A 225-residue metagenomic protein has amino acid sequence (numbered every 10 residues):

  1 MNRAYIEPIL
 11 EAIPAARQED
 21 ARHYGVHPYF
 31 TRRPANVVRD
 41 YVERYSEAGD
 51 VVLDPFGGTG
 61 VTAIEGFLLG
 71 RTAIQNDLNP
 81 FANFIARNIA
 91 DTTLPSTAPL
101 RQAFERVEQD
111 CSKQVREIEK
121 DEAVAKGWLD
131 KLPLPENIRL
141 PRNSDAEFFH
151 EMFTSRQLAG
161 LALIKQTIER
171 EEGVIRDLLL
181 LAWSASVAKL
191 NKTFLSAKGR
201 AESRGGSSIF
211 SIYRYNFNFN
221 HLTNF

Functional and structural regions predicted by a protein language model:
N2-A48, V52-L53, A63, F67-F225: Nucleic-acid modification enzymes, centered on SAM-dependent nucleic-acid methyltransferases
F56-G60: Class I SAM-dependent methyltransferase "Motif I" SAM/SAH-binding loop
